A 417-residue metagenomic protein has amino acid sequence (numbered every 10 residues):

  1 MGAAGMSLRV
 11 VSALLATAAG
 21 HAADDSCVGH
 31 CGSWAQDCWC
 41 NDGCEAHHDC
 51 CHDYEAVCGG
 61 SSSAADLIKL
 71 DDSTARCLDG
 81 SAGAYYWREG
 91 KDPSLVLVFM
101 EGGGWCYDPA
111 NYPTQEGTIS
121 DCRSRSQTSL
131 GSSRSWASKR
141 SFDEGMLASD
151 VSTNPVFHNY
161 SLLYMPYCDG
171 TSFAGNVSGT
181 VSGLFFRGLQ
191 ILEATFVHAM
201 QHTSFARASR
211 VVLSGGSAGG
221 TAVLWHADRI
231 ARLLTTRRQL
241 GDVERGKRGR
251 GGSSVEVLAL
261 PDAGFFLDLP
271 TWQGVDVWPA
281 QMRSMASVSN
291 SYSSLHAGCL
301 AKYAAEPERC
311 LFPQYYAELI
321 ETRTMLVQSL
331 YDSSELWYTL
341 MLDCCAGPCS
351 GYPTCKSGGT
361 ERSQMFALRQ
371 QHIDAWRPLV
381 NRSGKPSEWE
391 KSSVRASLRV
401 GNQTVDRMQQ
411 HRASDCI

Functional and structural regions predicted by a protein language model:
M1-S12: Classical eukaryotic N-terminal signal peptides for Sec-dependent ER targeting/secretion, especially the positively
L14-S26, G60-A64: N-terminal signal peptide
A23-G59: Secreted, short cysteine-rich peptides and small extracellular cysteine-rich domains stabilized by multiple disulfide
G60-I417: C-terminal His-loop and adjacent cap/lid subdomain of alpha/beta-hydrolase
